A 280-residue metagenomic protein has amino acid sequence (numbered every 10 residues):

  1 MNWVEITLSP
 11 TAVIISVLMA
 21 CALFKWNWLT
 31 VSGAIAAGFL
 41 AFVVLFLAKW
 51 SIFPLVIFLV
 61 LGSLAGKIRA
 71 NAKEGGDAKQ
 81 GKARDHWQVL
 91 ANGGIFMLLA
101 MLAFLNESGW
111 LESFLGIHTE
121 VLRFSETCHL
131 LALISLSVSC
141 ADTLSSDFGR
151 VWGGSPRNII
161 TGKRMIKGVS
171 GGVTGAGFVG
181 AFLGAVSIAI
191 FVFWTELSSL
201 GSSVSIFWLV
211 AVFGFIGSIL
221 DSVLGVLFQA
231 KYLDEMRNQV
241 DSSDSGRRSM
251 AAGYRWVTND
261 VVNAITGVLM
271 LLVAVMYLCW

Functional and structural regions predicted by a protein language model:
M1-W280: Hydrophobic alpha-helical transmembrane segments
